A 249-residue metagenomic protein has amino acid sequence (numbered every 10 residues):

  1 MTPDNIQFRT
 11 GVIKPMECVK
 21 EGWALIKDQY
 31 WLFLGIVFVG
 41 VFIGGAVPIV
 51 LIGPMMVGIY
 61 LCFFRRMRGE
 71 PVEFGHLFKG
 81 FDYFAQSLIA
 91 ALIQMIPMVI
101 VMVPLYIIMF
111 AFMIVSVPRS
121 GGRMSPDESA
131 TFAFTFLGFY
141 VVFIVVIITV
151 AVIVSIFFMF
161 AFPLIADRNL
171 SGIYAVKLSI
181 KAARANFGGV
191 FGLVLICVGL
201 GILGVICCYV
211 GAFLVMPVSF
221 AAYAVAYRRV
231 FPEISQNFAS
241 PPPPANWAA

Functional and structural regions predicted by a protein language model:
M1-E21, G122-P126, F231-A249: Low-complexity, intrinsically disordered extramembrane tails and loops of integral membrane proteins
T2-T10, V41-G75, V99-F112, F134-G172 (+1 more regions): Selective recognition of hydrophobic, aromatic-rich stretches within alpha-helical transmembrane segments of polytopic
T10-F42, P71-I100, F136-F143, I153-V205 (+1 more regions): Interfacial aromatic "cap" segments that immediately flank transmembrane helices in multipass membrane proteins
M16, I26, G53, S125 (+3 more regions): Short linear sequence motifs
E70-H76, V115-F134: Membrane-interface interhelical connector segments
Q86-F110, I114-S120: C-terminal halves and exits of single transmembrane alpha-helices
